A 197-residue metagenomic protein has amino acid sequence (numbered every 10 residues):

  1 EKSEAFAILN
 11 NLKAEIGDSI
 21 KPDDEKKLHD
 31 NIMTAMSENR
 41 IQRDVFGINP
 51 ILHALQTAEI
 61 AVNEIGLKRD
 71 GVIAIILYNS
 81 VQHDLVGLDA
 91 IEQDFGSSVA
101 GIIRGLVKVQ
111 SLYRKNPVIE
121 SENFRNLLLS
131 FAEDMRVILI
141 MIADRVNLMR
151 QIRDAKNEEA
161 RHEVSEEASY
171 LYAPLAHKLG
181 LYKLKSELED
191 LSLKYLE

Functional and structural regions predicted by a protein language model:
E1-E197: Active-site helical microenvironments for divalent-metal-assisted chemistry
